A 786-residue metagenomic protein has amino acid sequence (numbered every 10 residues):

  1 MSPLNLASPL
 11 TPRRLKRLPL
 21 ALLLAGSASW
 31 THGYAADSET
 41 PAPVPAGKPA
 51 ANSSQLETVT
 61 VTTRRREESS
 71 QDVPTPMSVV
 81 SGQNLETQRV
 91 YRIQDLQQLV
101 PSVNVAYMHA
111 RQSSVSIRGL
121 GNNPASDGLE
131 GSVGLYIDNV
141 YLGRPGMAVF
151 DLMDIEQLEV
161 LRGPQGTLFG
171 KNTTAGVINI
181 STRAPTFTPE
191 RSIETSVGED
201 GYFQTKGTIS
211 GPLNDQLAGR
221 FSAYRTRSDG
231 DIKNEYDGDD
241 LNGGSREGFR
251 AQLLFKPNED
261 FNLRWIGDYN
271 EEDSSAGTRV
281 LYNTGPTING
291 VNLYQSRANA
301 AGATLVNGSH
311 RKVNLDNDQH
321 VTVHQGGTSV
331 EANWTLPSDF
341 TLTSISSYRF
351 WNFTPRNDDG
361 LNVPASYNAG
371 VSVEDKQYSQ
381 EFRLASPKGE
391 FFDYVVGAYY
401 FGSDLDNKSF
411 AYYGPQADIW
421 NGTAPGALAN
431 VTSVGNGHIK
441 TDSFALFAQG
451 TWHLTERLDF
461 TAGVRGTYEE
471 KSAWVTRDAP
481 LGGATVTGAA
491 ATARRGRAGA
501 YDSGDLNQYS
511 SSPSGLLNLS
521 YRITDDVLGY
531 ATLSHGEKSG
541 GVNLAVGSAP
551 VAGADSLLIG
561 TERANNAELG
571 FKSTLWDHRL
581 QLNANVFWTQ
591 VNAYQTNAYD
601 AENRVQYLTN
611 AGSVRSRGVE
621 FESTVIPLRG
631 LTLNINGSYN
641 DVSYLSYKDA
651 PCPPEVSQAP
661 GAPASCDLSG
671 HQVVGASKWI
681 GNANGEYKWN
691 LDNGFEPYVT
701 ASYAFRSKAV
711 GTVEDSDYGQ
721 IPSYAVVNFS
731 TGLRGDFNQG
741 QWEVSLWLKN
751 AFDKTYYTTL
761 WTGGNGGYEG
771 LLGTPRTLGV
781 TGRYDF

Functional and structural regions predicted by a protein language model:
M1-Q88, Q94-V100, E259, T328 (+2 more regions): N-terminal Sec signal peptide and the immediately downstream disordered periplasmic leader that contains the TonB box
A7, R17-L23, V59, S210 (+3 more regions): Conserved C-terminal beta-signal and adjacent last beta-strands/turns of outer-membrane beta-barrel proteins
D37, F460, N583, W588-Q590 (+2 more regions): Gram-negative outer-membrane beta-barrel transporters
G47-K48, N52-T188, L569: Acidic, small-polar-rich N-terminal luminal/periplasmic segments of exported/outer-membrane proteins
E130-S132, R144, M153-R162, T167-F249 (+5 more regions): Outer-membrane beta-barrel translocator/receptor signature
N179, T186-T188, S196, G207-A303 (+5 more regions): Periplasmic-side early beta-strands and strand-to-turn transitions of outer-membrane beta-barrels
L254-N258, L384-A385, Y399-F401, G437-T589: Structural signature of Gram-negative outer-membrane beta-barrels, strongest in the C-terminal barrel of TonB-dependent
S329-T335, D339-N357, R522-K538, L558-V619 (+5 more regions): Membrane-embedded beta-barrel scaffold of Gram-negative outer-membrane proteins
